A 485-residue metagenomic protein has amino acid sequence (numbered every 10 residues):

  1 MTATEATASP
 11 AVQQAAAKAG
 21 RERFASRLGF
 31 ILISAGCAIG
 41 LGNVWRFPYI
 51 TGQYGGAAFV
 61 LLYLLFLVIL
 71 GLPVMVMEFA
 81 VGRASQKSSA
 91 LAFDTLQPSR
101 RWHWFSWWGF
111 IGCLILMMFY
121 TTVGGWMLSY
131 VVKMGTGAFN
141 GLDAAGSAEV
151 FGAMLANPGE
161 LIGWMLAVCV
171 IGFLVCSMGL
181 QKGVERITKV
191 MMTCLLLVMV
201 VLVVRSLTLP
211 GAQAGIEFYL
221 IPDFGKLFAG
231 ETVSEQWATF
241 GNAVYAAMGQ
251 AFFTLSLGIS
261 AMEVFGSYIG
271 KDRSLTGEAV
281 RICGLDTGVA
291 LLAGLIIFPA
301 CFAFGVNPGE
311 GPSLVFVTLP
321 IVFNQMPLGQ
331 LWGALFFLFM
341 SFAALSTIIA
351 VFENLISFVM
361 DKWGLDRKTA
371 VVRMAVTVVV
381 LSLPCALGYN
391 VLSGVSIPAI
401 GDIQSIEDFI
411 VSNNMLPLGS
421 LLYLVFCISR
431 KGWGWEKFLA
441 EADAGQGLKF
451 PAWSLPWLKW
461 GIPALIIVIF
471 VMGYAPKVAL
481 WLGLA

Functional and structural regions predicted by a protein language model:
M1-W45, V74-F79, R83-L96, R100-W107 (+1 more regions): Membrane-interface "cap" regions at the ends of multi-pass membrane proteins
T2-F24, E185, K189-L345, I349 (+1 more regions): Membrane-embedded translocation segments of transport machinery
K18-R21, I50-Y54, S89-W108, T121-Q181 (+5 more regions): Inter-helical loop and helix-membrane interface segments of multi-pass membrane transporters/permeases
R23-S34, F59-L62, R101-L114, I162-V168 (+5 more regions): Select transmembrane alpha-helical segments in multipass membrane proteins
L28-F66, S260-E263, G277-V280, G284 (+1 more regions): Transmembrane helix-boundary motif of multi-pass solute transporters/channels
I50-Y54, A80, R101-M117, G152 (+4 more regions): Membrane-water interface regions at transmembrane-helix termini and the short interhelical loops of multi-pass membrane
A344-A350, V371-Y389, S405-A440: Hydrophobic alpha-helical segments of multi-pass membrane transport proteins
G401-V425, G447-A485: A generic transmembrane alpha-helix motif of multi-pass inner-membrane proteins
